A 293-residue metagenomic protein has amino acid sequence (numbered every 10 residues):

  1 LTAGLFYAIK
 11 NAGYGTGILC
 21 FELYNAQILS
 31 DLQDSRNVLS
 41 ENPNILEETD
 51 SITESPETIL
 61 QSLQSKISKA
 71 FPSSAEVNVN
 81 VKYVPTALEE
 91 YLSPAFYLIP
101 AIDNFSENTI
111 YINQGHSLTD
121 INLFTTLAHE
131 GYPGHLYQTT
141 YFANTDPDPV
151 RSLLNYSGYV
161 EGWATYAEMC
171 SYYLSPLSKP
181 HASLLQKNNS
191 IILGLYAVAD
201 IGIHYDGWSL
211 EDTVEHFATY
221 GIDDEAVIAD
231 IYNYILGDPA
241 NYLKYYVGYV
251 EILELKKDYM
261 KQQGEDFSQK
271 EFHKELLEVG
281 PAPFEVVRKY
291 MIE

Functional and structural regions predicted by a protein language model:
L1-E293: N-terminal maturation segment of proteins
